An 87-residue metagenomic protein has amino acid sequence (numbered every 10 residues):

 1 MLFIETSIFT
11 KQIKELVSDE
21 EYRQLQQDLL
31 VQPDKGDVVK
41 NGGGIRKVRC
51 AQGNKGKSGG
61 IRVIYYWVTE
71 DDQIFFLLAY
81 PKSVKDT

Functional and structural regions predicted by a protein language model:
M1-E20: Arg/Lys-rich, positively charged N-terminal/basic patches that mediate binding to nucleic acids
I4, E20, Q24, K40-G43: Generic recognition of short, well-ordered alpha-helical interface segments
Q12, P33-D34, G43, F75 (+1 more regions): Residue-level signal for pocket-adjacent positions within structured domains
S18-D34, S83-T87: Short, charge- and proline-biased low-complexity linear segments that act as flexible interaction/docking motifs
Q27-K57: A short, surface-exposed loop/turn module that caps and links secondary-structure elements
G53-K55, Y66-T69: Short polar/acidic secondary-structure junctions
G59-V63: Short, surface-exposed coil-to-beta transition loops
W67-T87: Enriched for short, Lys/Arg-rich terminal
